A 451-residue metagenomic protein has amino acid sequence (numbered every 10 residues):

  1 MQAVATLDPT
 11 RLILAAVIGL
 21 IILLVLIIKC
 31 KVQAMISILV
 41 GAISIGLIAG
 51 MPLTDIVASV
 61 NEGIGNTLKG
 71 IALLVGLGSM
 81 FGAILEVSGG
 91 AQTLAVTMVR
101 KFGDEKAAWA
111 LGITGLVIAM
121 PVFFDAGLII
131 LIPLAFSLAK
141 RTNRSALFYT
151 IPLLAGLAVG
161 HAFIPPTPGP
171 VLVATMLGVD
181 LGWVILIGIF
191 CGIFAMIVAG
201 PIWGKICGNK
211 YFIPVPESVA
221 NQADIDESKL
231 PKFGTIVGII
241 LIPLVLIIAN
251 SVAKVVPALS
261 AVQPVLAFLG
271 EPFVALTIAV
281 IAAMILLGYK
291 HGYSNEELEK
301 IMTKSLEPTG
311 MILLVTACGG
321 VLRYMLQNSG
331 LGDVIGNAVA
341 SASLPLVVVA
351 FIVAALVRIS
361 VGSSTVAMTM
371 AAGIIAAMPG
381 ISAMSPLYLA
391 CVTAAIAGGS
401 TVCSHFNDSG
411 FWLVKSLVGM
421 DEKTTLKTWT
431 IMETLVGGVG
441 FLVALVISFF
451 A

Functional and structural regions predicted by a protein language model:
M1-T6, L53-G63, P170-L181, A253-A267 (+2 more regions): Membrane-interface helix termini and inter-helical loops of multi-pass transporters
Q2-T10, L186-K300: Long, contiguous bundles of hydrophobic transmembrane helices that form the permeation core of multi-pass
I13-I18, I36-L39, A72, A108-I113 (+11 more regions): Hydrophobic alpha-helical transmembrane segments
I13-L24, K31-M51, A72-L77, T235-I248 (+2 more regions): Hydrophobic mid-bilayer segments of alpha-helices in multi-pass membrane transport proteins, especially secondary
L53-K140, G292-G380: Membrane-embedded alpha-helical segments and adjacent helix-loop junctions characteristic of multi-pass solute
V75, D104-M120, N143-A162, D180-F194 (+2 more regions): Alpha-helical transmembrane segments of multi-pass membrane proteins
E86-A91, K101-E105, L138-Y149, T175-G182 (+3 more regions): Juxtamembrane helix-boundary/capping and inter-helix hinge elements in multi-pass membrane proteins
T142-R144, V179-S228, G398-A451: Juxtamembrane and boundary regions of transmembrane helices in multi-pass small-molecule transporters and channels
